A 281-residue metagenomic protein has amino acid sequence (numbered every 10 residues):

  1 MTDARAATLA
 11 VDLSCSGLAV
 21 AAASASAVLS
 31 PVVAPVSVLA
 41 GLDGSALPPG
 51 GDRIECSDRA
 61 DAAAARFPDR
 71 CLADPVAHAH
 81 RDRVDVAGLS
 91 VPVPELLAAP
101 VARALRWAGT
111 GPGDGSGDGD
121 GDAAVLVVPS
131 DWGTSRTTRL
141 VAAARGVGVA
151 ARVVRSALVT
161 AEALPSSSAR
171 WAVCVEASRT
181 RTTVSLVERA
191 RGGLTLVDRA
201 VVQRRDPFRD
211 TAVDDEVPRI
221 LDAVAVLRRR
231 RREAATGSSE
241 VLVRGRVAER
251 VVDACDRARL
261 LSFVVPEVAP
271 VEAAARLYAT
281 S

Functional and structural regions predicted by a protein language model:
M1-A6, G148-S178, V271-S281: Conserved phosphate-binding catalytic cores of ATP/NTP-utilizing and phosphoryl-transfer enzymes
M1-V86, A142-R145, A150-E162, L194-T195: Early-domain small/polar-rich strand-loop-helix modules and first-structured segments of the mature chain
A4, V11-G17, S167-R170, C174-T183 (+2 more regions): A short acidic Gly-Thr/Ser loop motif
L18, V76-V84, G88-S90, G111 (+3 more regions): Short beta-strand-loop/turn "lid" adjacent to the catalytic site in phosphate-handling enzymes
L89-V101, R209-D222, P266-V271: Phosphate/oxyanion-binding active-site loops and adjacent basic polyanion-contact surfaces
V101-A124, T211, D215-E240: Phosphate/pyrophosphate-binding loops at sites that engage ATP/ADP/AMP, CoA/4′-phosphopantetheine, polyphosphate
L126-R136, R232-C255, F263-E272: Glycine-rich phosphate-binding loops at beta-strand->alpha-helix junctions
R199-V213: Short secondary-structure boundary motifs at beta->alpha junctions and helix caps
